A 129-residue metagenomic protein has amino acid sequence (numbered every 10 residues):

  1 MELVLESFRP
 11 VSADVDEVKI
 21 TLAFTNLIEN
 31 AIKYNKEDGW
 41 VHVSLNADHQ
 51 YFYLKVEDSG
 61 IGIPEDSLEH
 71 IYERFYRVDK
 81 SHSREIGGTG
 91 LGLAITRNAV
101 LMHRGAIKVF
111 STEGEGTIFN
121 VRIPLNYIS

Functional and structural regions predicted by a protein language model:
E2-V11, H49: Conserved catalytic submotifs in the C-terminal HATPase_c
A31-I32: Short helix-loop "hinge" at the ATP-lid/N-box region of the Bergerat-fold HATPase_c
D38-Q50: Short beta-strand/loop element within the Bergerat-fold HATPase_c
D58: Acidic ATP/Mg2+-coordinating residue in the GHKL
I63-R77: Short conserved segment of the HATPase_c
G87, G92, T96: Short alpha-helical Gxxx[C/S/T] motif in the catalytic ATP-binding
R104-G105: Conserved glycine-rich
